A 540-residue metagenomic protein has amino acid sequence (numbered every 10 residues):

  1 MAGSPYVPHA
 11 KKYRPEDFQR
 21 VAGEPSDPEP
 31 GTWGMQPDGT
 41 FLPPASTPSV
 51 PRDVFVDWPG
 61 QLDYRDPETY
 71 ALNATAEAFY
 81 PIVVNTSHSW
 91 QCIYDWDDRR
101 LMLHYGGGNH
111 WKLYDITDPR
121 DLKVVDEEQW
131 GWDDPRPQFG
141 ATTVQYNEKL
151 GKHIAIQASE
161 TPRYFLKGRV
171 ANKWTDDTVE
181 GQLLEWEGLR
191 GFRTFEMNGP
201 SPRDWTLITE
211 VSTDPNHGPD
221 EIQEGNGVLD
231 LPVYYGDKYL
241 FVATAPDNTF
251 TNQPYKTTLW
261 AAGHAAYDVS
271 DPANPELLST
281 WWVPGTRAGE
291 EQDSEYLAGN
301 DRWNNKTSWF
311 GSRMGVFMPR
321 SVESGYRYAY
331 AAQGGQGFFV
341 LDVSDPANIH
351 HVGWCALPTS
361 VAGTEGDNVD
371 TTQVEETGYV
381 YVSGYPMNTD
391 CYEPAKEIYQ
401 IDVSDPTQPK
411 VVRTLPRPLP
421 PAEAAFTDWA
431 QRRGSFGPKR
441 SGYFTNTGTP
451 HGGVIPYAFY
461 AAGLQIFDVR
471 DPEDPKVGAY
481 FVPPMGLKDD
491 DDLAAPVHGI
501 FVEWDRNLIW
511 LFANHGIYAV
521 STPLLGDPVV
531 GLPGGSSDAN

Functional and structural regions predicted by a protein language model:
A2-N540: Feature marking well-ordered beta-strand scaffolds used for ligand recognition
